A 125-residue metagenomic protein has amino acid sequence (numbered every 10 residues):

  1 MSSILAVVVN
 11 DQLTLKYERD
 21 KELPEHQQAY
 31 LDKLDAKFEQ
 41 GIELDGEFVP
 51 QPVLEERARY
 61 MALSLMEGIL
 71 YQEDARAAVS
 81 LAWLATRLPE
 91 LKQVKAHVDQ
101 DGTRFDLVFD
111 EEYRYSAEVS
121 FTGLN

Functional and structural regions predicted by a protein language model:
M1-L81, R87, D106-N125: Compositionally biased, non-globular sequence tracts
H97-D99: Short loop/turn motifs enriched for small/polar and acidic residues
